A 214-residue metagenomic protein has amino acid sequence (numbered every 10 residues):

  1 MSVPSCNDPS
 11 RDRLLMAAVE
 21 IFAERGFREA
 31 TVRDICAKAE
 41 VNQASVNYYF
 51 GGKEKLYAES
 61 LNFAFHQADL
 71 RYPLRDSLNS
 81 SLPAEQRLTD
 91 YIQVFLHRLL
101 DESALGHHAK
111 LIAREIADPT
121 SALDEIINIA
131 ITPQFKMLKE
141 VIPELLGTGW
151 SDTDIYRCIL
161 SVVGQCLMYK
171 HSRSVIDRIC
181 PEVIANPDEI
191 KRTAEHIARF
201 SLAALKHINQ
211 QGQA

Functional and structural regions predicted by a protein language model:
M1-P9, E20, Q210-A214: N-terminal intrinsically disordered/low-complexity leader segments
S2, R13, I21-K55, E59 (+1 more regions): Helix-turn-helix
L14-F22, V162, S201: Short hydrophobic clusters on alpha-helical segments that form packing/core surfaces in small helical domains
A64, A68-R75: Conserved phosphoryl-transfer catalytic core
P73-H108, I155-V162: Hydrophobic alpha-helical connector segments
F95, A109-I116, V162, C166 (+2 more regions): Short alpha-helical scaffolding segments that buttress acidic/His motifs in well-ordered protein cores
S103-E125, R173-I179: Amphipathic alpha-helical segments used for helix-helix packing
D124-T132, V141-I197, I208-A214: Hydrophobic/aromatic-rich alpha-helical bundle segments in the mid-to-C-terminal region
